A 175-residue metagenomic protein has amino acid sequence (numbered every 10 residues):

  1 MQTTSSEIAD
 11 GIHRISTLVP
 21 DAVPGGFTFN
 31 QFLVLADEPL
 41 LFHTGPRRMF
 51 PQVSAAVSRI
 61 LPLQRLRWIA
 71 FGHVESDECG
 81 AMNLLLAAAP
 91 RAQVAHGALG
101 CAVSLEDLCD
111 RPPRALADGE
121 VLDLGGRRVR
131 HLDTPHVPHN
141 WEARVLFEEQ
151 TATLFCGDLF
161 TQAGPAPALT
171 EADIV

Functional and structural regions predicted by a protein language model:
T3-R59, R144-C156: Conserved beta-strand hairpin/beta-sheet module of binuclear metal-dependent hydrolase folds, prominently
E7, R91-A143: Metallo-beta-lactamase
H13-I15, A70, A95, R114 (+2 more regions): Hydrophobic/aromatic beta-strand patches that form the interior of the parallel beta-sheet core in alpha/beta enzyme
V19-P20, R47-M49, C101, V137 (+1 more regions): Short, solvent-exposed loop/turn segments at secondary-structure junctions
L40-H43, R67-F71, H131: Short catalytic-loop micro-motif centered on adjacent basic/acidic residues
R48-A95: Active-site metal-binding motif and surrounding structural segment of the metallo-beta-lactamase
P135-V175: Metallo-beta-lactamase
